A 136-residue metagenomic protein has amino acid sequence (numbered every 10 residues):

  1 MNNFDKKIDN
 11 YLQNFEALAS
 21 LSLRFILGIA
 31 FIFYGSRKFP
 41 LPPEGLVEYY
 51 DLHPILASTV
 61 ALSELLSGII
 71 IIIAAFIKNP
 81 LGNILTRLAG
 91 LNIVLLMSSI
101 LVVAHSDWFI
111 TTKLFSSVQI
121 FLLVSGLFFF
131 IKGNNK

Functional and structural regions predicted by a protein language model:
M1-R37, S58-L66, I70-K136: Extended, low-polarity transmembrane helix blocks
N2-N3, P40-P54: Membrane-interface interhelical connector segments
